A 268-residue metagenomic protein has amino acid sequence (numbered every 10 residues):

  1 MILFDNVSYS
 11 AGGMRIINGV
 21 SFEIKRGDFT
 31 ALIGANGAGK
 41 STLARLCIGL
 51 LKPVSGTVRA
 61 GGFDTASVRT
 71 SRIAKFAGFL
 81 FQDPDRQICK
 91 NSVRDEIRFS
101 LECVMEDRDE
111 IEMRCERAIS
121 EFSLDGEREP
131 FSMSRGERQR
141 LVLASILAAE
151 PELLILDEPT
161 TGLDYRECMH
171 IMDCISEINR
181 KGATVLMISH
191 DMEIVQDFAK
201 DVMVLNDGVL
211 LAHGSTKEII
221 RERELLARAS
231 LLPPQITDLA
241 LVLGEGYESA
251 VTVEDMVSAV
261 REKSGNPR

Functional and structural regions predicted by a protein language model:
I33-A35: The feature captures the beta-strand-to-loop junction immediately N-terminal to the Walker
I48: Helix-to-loop junction immediately C-terminal to a conserved catalytic motif
G56-D64, I73: Conserved ABC transporter NBD signature motif
A118-S132: Conserved ABC nucleotide-binding domain
L154-D157: Catalytic Walker B motif of ABC-type/P-loop ATPase nucleotide-binding domains
S189-H190: H-loop/switch region of ABC-family ATPase nucleotide-binding domains
D207-G208: Conserved ABC ATPase "signature" C-loop
